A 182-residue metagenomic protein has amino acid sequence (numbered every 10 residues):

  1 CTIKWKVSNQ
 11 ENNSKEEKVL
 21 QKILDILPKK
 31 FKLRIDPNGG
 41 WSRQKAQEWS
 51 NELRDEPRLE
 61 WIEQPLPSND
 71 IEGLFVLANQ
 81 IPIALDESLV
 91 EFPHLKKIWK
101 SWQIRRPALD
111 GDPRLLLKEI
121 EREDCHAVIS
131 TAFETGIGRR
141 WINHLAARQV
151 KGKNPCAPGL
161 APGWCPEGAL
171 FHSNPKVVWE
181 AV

Functional and structural regions predicted by a protein language model:
C1-I81: Metal-dependent enolase-superfamily TIM-barrel catalytic cores that perform enediolate-based chemistry
C1-W5, F31-P37, E60-E63, I83-E87 (+3 more regions): Hydrophobic faces of well-ordered beta-strands that scaffold small-molecule active sites in alpha/beta enzyme cores
N9, G39, L109, T131-A132: Short loop or secondary-structure boundary microenvironments that flank and position key functional residues
L27-F31, E56-R58, R122-A127, R148-N154: Structural alpha-beta junctions
R43, A132-V182: Flexible C-terminal active-site loop/helix
R43-L53, E72, V90-W99, G111-E121 (+1 more regions): Catalytic cores of alpha/beta
E63-P67, I83-P93, R105-L115: A general structural motif
L77-A78, E121-E123: Anion (oxyanion) recognition and catalysis
